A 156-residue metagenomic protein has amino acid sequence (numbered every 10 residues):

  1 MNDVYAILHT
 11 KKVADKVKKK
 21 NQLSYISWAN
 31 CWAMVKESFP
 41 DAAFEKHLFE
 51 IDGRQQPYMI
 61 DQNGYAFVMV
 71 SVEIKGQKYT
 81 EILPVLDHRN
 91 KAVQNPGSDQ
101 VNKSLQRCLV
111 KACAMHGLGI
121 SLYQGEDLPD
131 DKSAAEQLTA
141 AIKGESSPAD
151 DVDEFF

Functional and structural regions predicted by a protein language model:
M1-F156: Polyanion-binding surfaces on beta-sheet-dominated domains and ring/shell assemblies
